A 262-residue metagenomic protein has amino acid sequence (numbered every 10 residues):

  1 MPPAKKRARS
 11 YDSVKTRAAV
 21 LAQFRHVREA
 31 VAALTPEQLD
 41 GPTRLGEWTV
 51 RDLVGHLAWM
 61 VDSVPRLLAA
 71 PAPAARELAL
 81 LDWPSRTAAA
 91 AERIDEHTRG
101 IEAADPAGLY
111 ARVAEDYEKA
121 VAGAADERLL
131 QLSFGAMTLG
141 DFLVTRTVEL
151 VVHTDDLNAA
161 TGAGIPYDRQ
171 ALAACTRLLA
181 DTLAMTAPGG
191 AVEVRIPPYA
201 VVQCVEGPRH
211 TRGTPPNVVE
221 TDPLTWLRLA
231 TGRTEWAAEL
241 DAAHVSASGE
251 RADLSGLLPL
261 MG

Functional and structural regions predicted by a protein language model:
P2-K15, D62-E115: Short, helix-capping/interhelical loops that line the mouth of catalytic, cofactor-, or ligand-binding pockets
P2-K6, A70, A88, R212-G262: C-terminal interaction segments
P2-R51: An N-terminal domain-cap segment
R17-V20, V50, A107-Y110, A114 (+3 more regions): Hydrophobic packing residues in well-ordered alpha-helices of helical domains and bundles
D40-L80, L129-L178: Short, contiguous alpha-helical
I94-R146: Internal, conserved structured core segments that host functional sites
Q170-P198: A glycine-rich beta-turn/hairpin centered on an aromatic-Pro dipeptide
P188-T225: Glycine/small-residue-rich hydrophobic helix-like segments
